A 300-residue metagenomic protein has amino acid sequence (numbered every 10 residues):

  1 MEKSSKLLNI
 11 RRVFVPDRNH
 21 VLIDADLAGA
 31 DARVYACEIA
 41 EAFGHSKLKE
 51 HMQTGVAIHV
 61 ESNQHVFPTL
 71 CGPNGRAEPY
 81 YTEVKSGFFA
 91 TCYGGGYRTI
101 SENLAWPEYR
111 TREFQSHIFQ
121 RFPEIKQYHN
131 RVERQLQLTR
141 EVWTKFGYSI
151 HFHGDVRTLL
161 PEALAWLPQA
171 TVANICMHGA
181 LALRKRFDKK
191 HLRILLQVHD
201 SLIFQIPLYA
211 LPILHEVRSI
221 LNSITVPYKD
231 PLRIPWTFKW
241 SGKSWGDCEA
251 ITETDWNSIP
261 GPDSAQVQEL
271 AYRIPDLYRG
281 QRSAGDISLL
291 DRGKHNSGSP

Functional and structural regions predicted by a protein language model:
M1-P300: Conserved catalytic core of nucleotide polymerization and phosphodiester-bond processing enzymes
